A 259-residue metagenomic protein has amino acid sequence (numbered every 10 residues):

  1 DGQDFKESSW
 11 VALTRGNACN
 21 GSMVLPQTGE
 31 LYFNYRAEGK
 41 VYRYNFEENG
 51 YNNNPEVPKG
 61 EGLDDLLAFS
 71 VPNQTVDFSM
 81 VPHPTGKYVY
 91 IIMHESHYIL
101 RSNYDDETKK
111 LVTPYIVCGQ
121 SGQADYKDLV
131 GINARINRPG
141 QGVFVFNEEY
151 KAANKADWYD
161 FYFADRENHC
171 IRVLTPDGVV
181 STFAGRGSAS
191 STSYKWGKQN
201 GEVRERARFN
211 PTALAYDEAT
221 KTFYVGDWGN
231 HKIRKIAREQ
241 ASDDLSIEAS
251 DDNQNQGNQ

Functional and structural regions predicted by a protein language model:
D1, V24, Y42-F46, S102-Y104 (+3 more regions): Hydrophobic/aromatic beta-strand positions that recur at structurally equivalent sites within the blades
D1-N20, E47-F78, K110-G142, G178-T212 (+2 more regions): Gly/Pro-rich loop segments of beta-rich domains
V24-T28, P82-G86, F144-W158, Y216-T220: Residue-level detector of Asp-centered blade-edge/turn motifs that repeat once per structural unit in beta-propeller
L25-P26, L31-E38, H83, I91-H97 (+2 more regions): Conserved beta-strand positions in repeat-built beta-propeller and related beta-rich domains
G39-R43, H97-L100, H169-R172, V179 (+1 more regions): A short loop-to-beta-strand structural motif that recurs across blades of beta-propeller domains
Q141-V143, A156-T175: Loop/turn-rich, solvent-exposed surfaces of beta-rich toroidal or solenoidal domains
N210-I247: Blade-level signature of beta-propeller repeat domains, shared across WD40, Kelch, NHL, RCC1 and BNR/Asp-box propellers
